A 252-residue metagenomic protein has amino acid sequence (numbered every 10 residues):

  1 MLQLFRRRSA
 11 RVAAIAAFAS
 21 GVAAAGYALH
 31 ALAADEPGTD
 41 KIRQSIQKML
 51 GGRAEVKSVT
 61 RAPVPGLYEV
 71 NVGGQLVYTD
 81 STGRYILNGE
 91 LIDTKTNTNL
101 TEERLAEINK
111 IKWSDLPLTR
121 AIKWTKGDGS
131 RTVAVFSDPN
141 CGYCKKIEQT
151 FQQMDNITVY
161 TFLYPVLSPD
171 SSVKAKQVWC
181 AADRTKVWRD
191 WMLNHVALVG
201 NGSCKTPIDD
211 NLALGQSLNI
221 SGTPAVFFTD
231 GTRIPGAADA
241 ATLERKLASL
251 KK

Functional and structural regions predicted by a protein language model:
L2-K176, D190-L193, A197-G222, A240-K252: Extracytoplasmic thiol/disulfide redox context detector
G73, T229-D230: Short strand-coil-strand connectors
S168, G231-T232: Short secondary-structure capping/turn micro-motifs that flank functional sites
V178-C180: Conserved NTP-binding/hydrolysis module of P-loop NTPases
A182-R189: Conserved, helical-rich catalytic subdomain that frames metal- and/or nucleotide-binding sites in enzyme alpha/beta
P235-G236: Short, exposed beta-strand-loop hairpins at the edges of beta-sheets in extracellular/periplasmic proteins
